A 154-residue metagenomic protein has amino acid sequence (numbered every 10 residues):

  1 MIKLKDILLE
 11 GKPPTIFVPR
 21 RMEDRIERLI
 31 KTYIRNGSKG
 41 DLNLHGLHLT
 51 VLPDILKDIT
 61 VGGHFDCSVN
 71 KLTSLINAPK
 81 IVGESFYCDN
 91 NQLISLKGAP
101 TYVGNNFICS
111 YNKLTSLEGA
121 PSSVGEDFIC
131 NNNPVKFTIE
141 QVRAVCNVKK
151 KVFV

Functional and structural regions predicted by a protein language model:
M1-D54, I139-V154: N-terminal capping/linker segments that flank leucine-rich repeat
L52, L75-A78, L96-A99, V103 (+3 more regions): Canonical leucine-rich repeat
D54-I55, I76, N90-N91, N112 (+1 more regions): A structural signal for the main folded, soluble domain(s) of proteins
D58-I59, I81, Y102, S123 (+1 more regions): Leucine-rich repeat
S116-V154: Leucine-rich solenoid repeat scaffolds
